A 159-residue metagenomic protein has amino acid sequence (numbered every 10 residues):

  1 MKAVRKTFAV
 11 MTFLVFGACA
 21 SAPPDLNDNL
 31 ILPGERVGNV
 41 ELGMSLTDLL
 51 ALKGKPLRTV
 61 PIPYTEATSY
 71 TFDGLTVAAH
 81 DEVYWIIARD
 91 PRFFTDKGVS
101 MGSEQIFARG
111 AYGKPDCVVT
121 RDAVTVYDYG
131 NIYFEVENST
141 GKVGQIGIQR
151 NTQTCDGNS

Functional and structural regions predicted by a protein language model:
M1-F8: Bacterial N-terminal signal peptides that target proteins for export
V10-L14: Short, linear, compositionally biased motifs with a strong N-terminal bias
G17-A18: C-terminal motif of bacterial Sec signal peptides marking the signal peptidase cleavage site
S21: Short, conserved catalytic or interaction motifs in soluble domains
D25-N29, G38-W85, R89-P91, S100-S159: A cross-family detector of function-defining hotspots
L32-G34: Long, hydrophobic N-terminal alpha-helical segment
F94: Short, conserved beta-strand/beta-arch hydrophobic-aromatic motifs that form part of recognition grooves or interface
K97: Glycine-rich loop/hinge motif
